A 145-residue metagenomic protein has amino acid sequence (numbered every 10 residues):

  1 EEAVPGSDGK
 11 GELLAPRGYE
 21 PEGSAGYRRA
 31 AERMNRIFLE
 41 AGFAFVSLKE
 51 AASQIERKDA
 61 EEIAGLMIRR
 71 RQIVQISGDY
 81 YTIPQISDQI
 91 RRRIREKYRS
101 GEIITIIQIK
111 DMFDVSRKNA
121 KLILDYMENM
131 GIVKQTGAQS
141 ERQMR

Functional and structural regions predicted by a protein language model:
E1-R145: C-terminal non-catalytic scaffold/interaction domains in large multidomain proteins
